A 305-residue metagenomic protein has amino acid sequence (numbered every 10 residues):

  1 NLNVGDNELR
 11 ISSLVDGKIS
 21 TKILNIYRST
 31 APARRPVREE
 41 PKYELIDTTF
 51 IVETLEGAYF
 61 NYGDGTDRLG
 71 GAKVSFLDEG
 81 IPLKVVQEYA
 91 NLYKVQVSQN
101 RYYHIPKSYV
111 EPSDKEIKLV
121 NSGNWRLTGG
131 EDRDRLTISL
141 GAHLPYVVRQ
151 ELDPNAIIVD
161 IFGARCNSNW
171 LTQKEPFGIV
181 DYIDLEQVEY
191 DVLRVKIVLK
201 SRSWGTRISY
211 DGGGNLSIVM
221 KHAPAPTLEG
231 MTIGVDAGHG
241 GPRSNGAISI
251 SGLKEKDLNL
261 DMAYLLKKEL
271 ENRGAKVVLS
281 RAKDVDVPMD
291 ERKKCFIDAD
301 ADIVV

Functional and structural regions predicted by a protein language model:
N1-G234, K254, K268, N272: Short linear recognition/processing motifs and adjacent strand/loop elements at protein termini and domain edges
S217-I303: Active-site histidine-acidic residue metal-binding/catalytic motifs, centered on HxH/HExxH-like signatures
